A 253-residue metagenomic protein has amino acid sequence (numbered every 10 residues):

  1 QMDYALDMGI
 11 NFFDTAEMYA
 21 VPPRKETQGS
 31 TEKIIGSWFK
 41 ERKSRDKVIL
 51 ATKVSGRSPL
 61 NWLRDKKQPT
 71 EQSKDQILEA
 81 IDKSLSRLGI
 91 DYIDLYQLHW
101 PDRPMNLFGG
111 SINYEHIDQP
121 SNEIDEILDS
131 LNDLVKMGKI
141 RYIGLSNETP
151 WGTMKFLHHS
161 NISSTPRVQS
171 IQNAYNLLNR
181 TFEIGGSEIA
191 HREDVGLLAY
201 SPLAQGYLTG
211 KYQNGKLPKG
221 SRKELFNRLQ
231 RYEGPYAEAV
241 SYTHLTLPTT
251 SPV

Functional and structural regions predicted by a protein language model:
Q1-V54, L78, D91, K136: N-terminal binding-site loop/beta-alpha segment at the start of enzyme catalytic domains that lines or forms
F13, I35, L50, S84 (+5 more regions): Conserved, mostly hydrophobic/aromatic
E17-Y19, V54-S58, Q97-D102, N147-P150 (+2 more regions): Active-site-proximal loop/turn and secondary-structure-junction residues that shape catalytic pockets, frequently
L60-N61, P104, F108-H116, H191-Y242: Glycine-rich, positively charged active-site loop/lid region within alpha/beta enzyme cores that binds and organizes
L63-Y175: Glycine/proline-rich, positively charged, aromatic-decorated active-site loop/lid region on the catalytic face
V135-K136, F182, G186-G196: Basic phosphate/pyrophosphate-binding loop/patch that engages nucleotide-derived ligands
S160-S164, S187-I189, N214-P218: Short, hinge-like loop/turn segments at secondary-structure boundaries
T243-T249: Conserved small/polar residues in nucleotide/adenosyl-binding loops
